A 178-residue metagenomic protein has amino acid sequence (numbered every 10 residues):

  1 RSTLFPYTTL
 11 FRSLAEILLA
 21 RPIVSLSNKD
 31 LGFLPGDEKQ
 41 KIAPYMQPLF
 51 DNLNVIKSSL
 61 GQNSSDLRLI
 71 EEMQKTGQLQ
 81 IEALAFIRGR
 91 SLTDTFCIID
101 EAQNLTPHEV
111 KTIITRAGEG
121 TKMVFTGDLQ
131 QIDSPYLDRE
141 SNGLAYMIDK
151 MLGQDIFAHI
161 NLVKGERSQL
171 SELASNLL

Functional and structural regions predicted by a protein language model:
R1-T9: Single conserved hydrophobic/aromatic residue that forms the stacking wall/gate of nucleotide- or nucleobase-binding
T8-F96, N104-L178: Conserved helicase motor core of SF1/SF2 NTP-dependent helicases
D100: Walker B catalytic carboxylates
